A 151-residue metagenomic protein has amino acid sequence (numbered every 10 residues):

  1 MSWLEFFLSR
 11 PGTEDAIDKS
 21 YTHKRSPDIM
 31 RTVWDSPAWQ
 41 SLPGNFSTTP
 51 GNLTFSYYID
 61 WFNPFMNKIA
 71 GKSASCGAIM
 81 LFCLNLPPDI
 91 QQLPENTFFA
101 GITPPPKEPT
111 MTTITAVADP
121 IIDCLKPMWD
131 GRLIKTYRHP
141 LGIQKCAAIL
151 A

Functional and structural regions predicted by a protein language model:
M1-A151: Domain-level cores of phosphate- or acyl-group-handling catalytic modules
